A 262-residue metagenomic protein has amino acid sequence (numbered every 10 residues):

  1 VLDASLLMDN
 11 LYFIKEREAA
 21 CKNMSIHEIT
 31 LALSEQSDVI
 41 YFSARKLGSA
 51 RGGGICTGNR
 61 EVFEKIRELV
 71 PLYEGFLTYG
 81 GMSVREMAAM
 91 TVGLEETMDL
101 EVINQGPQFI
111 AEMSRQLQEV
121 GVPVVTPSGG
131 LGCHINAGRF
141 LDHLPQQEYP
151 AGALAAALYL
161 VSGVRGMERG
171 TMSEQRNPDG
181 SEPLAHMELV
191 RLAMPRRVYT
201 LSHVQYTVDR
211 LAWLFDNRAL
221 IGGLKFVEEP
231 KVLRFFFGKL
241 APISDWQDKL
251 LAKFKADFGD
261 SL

Functional and structural regions predicted by a protein language model:
V1-V124, P145-Q146: Conserved PLP-enzyme active-site core in the AAT-like
R45-G48, N59-F63, E95-T97, G130-L131 (+3 more regions): Short, glycine-/Ser/Thr-/acidic-enriched flexible segments
N59-L69, R85, L160-M187: Flexible glycine/proline-rich, aromatic-decorated loop/lid segments
E64, D142-P150, R197-Y206: Short, conserved charged micro-motifs
T97, V161, S173-L262: PLP-dependent enzyme catalytic core of the Aspartate aminotransferase-like
F109-A111, V125-A137: Conserved glycine-rich beta-strand-loop-beta hairpin in the small C-terminal domain of fold type I
A111, R115, G152, A156-L160 (+1 more regions): Feature representing long, continuous alpha-helical segments
T126, G138-R165, G180-A185: Active-site loop ensemble at the mouth of alpha/beta enzyme cores that anchors a bound cofactor
